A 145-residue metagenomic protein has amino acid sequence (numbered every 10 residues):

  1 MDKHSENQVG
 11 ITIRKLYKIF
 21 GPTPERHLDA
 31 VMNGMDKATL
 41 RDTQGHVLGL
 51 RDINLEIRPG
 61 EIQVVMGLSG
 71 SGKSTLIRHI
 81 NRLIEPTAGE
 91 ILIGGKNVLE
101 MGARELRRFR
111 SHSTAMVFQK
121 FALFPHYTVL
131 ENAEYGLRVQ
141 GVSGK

Functional and structural regions predicted by a protein language model:
M1-H46: ABC-family P-loop ATPase nucleotide-binding domain
L40-Q44, L99-A115, V139, G144: ABC ATPase NBD coupling module
M66-L68: The feature captures the beta-strand-to-loop junction immediately N-terminal to the Walker
N81: Helix-to-loop junction immediately C-terminal to a conserved catalytic motif
G89-N97: Conserved ABC transporter NBD signature motif
Q119, L123, T128-L130: Beta-to-alpha transition at the N-cap of a short helix in the ABC ATPase nucleotide-binding domain, specifically
L130-R138: Short helical segment in ABC ATPase nucleotide-binding domains corresponding to the A-loop/adjacent helical element
